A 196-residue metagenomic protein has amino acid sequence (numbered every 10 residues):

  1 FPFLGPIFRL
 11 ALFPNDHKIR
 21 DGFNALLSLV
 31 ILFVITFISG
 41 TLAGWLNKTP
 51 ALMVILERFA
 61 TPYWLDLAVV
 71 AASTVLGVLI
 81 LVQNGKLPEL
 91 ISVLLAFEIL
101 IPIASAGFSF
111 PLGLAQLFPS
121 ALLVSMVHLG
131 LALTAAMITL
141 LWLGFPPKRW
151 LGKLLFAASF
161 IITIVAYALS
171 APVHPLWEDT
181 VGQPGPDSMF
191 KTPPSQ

Functional and structural regions predicted by a protein language model:
F1-R20, L27-V30, F37-I38, N84: Core alpha-helical transmembrane segments of integral membrane proteins
P6-I7, F37, T41, V75-L79 (+2 more regions): Alpha-helical transmembrane segments of multipass membrane proteins
L26, T49-A60, I80-L90: Short juxtamembrane and helix-loop transition motifs at transmembrane-helix boundaries in membrane proteins
W45-F59, G113-L117, D179-V181: Membrane-interface helix termini and inter-helical loops of multi-pass transporters
L52-V69, A121-M126, F190: Short aromatic-rich membrane-water interface segments that cap or initiate transmembrane helices in multi-pass membrane
A96, P102-W142: Membrane-embedded alpha-helical segments of integral membrane proteins
G152-H174: Internal/C-terminal transmembrane anchor helices
V173-Q196: Membrane-interface segments at or immediately adjacent to transmembrane helices that form the boundary between
